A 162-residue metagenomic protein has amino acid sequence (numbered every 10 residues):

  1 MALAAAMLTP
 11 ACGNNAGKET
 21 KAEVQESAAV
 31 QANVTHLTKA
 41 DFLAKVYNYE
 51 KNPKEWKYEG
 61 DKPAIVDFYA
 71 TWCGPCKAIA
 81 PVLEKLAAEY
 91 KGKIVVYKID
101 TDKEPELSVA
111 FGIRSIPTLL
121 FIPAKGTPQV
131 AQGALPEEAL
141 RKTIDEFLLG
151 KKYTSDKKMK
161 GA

Functional and structural regions predicted by a protein language model:
M1-L43, K151-A162: N-terminal targeting signals for export/organelle localization
L37-P63: A short beta-strand-turn-helix
D61-A64, F68-W72, S115: Short pre-active-site segment immediately N-terminal to redox-active cysteine/selenocysteine motifs in thiol-based
I65-V66, V96, L119: Hydrophobic beta-strand anchors of alpha/beta hydrolase catalytic cores
T71-A78, T118: C-type cytochrome heme c attachment motif
P75-E89: Typically the conserved alpha-helix immediately C-terminal to a functionally engaged Cys/Sec in thioredoxin-like
L86-E89, I94-V95, I99-I113, R141: Structural microenvironment flanking redox-active thiols in thiol-disulfide oxidoreductases
S115, L120-A162: Non-catalytic, surface beta->alpha helical segment in thiol-disulfide oxidoreductase systems
